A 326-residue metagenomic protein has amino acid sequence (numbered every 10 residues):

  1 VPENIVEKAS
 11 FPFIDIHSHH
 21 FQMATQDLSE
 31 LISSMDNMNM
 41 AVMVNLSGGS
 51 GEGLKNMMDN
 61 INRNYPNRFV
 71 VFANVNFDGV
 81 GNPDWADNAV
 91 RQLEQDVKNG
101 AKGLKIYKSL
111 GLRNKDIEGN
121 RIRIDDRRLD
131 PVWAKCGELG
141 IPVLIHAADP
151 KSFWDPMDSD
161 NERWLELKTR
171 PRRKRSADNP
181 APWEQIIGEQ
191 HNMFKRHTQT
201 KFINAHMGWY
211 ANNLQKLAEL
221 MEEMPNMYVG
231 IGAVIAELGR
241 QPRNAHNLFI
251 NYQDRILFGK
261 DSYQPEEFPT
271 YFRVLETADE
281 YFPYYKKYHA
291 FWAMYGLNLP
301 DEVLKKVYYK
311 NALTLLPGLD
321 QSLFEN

Functional and structural regions predicted by a protein language model:
P2-T25, S29-S33, Y309: Mature N-terminal segment immediately following signal peptide/propeptide cleavage in secreted/periplasmic
E3-K8, L31-M38, K55-V70, R91-A101 (+4 more regions): Acidic (Asp/Glu)-rich catalytic clusters
F13-F21, L144-A148, N204-G208: Histidine-centered catalytic micro-motifs
F13-S18, E30-G53, F69-N76, K102-G103 (+1 more regions): Divalent metal-dependent hydrolysis catalytic cores, especially in the metallo-beta-lactamase
I14-I16, V44-S47, F72-N74, K105 (+3 more regions): Active-site neighborhood of phospho(di)ester-bond hydrolases with catalytic His/Asp-centered motifs
H20-L28, L46-K55, D78-D87, N114 (+4 more regions): Acidic-and-aromatic substrate-binding clefts and catalytic sites of carbohydrate-active enzymes
A24-T25, I32, D178, E184-N192 (+1 more regions): H/E-rich (His + Asp/Glu) clusters that bind or coordinate divalent metals
L54-R173: Active-site gating/metal-coordination segments in enzymes
